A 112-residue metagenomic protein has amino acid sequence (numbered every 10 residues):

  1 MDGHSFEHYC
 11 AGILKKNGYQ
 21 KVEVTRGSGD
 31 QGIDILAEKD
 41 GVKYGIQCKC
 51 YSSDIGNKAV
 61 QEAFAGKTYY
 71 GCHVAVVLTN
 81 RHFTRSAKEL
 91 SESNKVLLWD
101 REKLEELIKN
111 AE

Functional and structural regions predicted by a protein language model:
M1-E112: Mixed-charge (Asp/Glu-Lys/Arg
